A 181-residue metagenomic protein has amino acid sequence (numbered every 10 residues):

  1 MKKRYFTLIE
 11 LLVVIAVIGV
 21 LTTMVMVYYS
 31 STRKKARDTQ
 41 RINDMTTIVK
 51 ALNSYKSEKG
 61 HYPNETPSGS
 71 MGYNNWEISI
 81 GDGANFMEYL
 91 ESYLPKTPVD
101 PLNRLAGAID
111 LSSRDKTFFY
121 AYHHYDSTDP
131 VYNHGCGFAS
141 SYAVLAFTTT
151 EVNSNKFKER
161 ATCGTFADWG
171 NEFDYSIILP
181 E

Functional and structural regions predicted by a protein language model:
M1-Y29: N-terminal single-pass transmembrane signal-anchor helix
K3, Q40, G137-A139: A generic fold-level signal
I18-G19, M45, L52, G83 (+1 more regions): Alpha-helical interaction segments
T23, S30, K34-S79: Conserved hydrophobic/amphipathic alpha-helical signal-anchor segments
S57-A143: Extracellular/periplasmic head regions of type IV pilus-like filament subunits
N133-E181: Short, surface-exposed interaction loops/tails
